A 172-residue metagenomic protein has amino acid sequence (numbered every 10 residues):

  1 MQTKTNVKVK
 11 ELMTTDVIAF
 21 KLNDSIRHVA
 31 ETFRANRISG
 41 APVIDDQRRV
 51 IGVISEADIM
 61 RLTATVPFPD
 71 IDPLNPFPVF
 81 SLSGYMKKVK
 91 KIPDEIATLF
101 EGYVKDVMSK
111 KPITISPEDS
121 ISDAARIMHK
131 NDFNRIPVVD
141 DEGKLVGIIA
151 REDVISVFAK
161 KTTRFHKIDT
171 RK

Functional and structural regions predicted by a protein language model:
M1-K172: Tandem CBS (Cystathionine beta-synthase) repeat/Bateman regulatory domains
